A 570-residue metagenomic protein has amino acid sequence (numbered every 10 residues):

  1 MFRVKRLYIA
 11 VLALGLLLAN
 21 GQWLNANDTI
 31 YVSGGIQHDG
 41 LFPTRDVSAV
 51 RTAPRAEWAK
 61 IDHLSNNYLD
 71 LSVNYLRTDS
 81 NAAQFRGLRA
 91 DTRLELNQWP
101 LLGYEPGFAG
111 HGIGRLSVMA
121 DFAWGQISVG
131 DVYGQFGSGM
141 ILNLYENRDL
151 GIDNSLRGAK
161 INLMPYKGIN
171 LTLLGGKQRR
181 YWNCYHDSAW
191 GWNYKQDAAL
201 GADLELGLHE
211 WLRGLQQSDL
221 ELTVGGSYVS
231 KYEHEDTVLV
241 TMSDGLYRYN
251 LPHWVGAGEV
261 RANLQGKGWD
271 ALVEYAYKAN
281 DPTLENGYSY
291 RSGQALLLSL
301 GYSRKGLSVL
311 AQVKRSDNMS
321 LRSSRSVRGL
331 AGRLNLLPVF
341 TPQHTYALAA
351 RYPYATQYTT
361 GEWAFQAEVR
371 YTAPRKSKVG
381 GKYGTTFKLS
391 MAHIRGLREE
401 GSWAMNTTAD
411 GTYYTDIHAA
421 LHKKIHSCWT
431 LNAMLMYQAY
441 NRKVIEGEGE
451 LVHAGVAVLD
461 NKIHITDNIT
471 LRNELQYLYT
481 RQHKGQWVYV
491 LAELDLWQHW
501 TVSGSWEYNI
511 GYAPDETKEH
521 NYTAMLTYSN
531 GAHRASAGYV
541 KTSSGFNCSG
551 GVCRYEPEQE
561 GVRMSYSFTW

Functional and structural regions predicted by a protein language model:
F2-A10: Bacterial N-terminal signal peptides that target proteins for export
I9-A19: Bacterial N-terminal signal peptides
A19-D28: Boundary at the C-terminal end of the N-terminal hydrophobic targeting segment
T29-Y31, I36-N66, N74-L76, N81-G110 (+6 more regions): Signature for the C-terminal beta-barrel architecture of outer-membrane proteins
G114-S117, I141-L142: A broadly used, surface-exposed interaction patch
A123-M140, L144, R148-R157, I161 (+1 more regions): Well-ordered mid-protein domain cores that form the structural environment of catalytic cofactors
M525-S529, H533, V540: Long, ordered, helix-rich scaffold segments
S536-K541, F546: Conserved, compact domain cores that house catalytic/ligand-binding motifs in diverse enzymes and effector modules
